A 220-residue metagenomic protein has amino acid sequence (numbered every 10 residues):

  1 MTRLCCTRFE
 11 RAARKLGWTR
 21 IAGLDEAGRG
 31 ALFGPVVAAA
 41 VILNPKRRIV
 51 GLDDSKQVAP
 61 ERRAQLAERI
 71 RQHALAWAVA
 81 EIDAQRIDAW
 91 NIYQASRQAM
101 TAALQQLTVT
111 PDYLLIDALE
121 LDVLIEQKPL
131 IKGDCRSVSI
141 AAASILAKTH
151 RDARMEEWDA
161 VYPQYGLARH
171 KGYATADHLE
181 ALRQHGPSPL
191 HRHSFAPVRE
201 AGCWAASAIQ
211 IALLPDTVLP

Functional and structural regions predicted by a protein language model:
M1-P220: RNase H-like, Mg2+-dependent phosphodiesterase core, and more generally RNA phosphate-backbone-engaging helix-loop
